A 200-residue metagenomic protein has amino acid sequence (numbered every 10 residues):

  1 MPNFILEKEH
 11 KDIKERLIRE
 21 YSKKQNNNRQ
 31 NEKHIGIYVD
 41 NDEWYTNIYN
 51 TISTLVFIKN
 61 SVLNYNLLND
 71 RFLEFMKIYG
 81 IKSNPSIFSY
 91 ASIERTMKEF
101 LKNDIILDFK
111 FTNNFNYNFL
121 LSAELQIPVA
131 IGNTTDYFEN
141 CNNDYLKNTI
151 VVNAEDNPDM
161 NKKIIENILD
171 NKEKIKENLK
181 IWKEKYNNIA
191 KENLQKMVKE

Functional and structural regions predicted by a protein language model:
P2-F4: Carbohydrate-associated surface elements
E7-G80, Y90-I93: Conserved catalytic-core segment of nucleotide-activated headgroup transferases in glycan assembly
I93-M97, N161: Acidic, amphipathic alpha-helical patches
M97, F119-E124, F138: Short alpha-helical segment that forms part of, or immediately flanks, the ligand-binding pocket in carbohydrate-active
K98-N114, I127: Acidic donor-binding loop of glycosyltransferase active sites
P128-T135: Short hydrophobic beta-strand element within catalytic cores of glycosyltransferases and related nucleotide-activated
F138-E166: Change "using UDP/GDP/dTDP sugars" to "using nucleotide sugars
V152-D159, L169-E200: A charged, aromatic-enriched C-terminal amphipathic alpha-helix characteristic of glycosyltransferases across folds
